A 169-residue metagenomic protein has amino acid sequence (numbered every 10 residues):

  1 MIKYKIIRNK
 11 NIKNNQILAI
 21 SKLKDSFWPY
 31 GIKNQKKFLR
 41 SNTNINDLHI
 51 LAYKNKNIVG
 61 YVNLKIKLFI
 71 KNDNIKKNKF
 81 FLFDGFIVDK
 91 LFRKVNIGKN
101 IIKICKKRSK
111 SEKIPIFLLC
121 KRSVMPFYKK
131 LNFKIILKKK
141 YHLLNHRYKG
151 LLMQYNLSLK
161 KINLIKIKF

Functional and structural regions predicted by a protein language model:
M1-N15, K161-K168: Conserved N-terminal entry element of GNAT/NAT acetyltransferase domains
I6, I58, I135-L137: Residue-level detector of beta-propeller blades
N9-I12, I17-I87: A conserved beta-strand-loop-helix scaffold within acyl/acetyltransferase catalytic domains
V88, K94-K107: Conserved acetyl-CoA-binding loop-helix of GNAT-fold acetyltransferases
G98-I102, S123-V124, K140-R147: Short glycine/proline-centered loop/turn elements that form peptide/ligand docking sites
R108-K121: Conserved GNAT acetyl-CoA-binding A-motif
K129, K134-L152: Conserved catalytic-core motifs of GNAT/GCN5-like acyltransferases
H146-F169: Acidic/histidine-enriched, glycine/proline-rich intrinsically disordered or flexible terminal extensions
